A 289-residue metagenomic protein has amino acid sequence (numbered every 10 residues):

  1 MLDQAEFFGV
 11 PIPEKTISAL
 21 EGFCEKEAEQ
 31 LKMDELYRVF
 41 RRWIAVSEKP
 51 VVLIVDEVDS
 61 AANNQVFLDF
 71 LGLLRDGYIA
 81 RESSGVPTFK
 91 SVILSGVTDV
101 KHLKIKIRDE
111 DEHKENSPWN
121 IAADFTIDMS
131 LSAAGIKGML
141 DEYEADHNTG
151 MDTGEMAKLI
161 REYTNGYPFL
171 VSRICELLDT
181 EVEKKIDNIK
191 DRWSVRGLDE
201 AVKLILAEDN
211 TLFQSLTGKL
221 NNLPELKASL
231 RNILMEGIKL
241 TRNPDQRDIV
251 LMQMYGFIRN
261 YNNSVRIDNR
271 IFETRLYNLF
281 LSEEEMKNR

Functional and structural regions predicted by a protein language model:
M1-F70, K90, T98-V100: P-loop NTPase nucleotide-binding core
M1-Q4, D69-L73, G77, G138-M139 (+1 more regions): Alpha-helical scaffold elements adjacent to nucleotide-binding pockets in ATP/GTP-utilizing enzyme cores
S60-K114: Sensor-1/coupling segment of RecA-like P-loop NTPase cores
T88-K90, P118-D124: Short glycine-/polar-rich loops that comprise or flank the Walker A/P-loop and associated switch/sensor motifs
A122-G135: Conserved AAA+ ATPase "SRH/arginine-finger" region at the nucleotide-binding site
S132-Y255, Y261-N262: Winged-helix-like regulatory helical subdomains adjacent to P-loop NTPase cores
D209-F213, F272-R289: Short, amphipathic alpha-helical interaction segments positioned at domain boundaries
S264-N269: Minor-groove-contacting beta-hairpin "wing" of winged helix-turn-helix DNA-binding domains
